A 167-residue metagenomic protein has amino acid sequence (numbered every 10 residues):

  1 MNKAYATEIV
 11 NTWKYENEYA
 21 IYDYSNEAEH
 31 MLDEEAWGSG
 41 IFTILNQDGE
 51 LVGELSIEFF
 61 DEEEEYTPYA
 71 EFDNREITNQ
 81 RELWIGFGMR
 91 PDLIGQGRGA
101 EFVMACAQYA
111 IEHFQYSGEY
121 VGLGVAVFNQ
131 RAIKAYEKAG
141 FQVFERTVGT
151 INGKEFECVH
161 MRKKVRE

Functional and structural regions predicted by a protein language model:
N2-Y5, N129: Acidic/polar helix N-cap motif
K3-A4, N11-I94, Y109-Y116, K164-R166: Acetyl-CoA-dependent GNAT
E58, G122-G124, F144: Solvent-exposed beta-strand sheet faces enriched in polar/charged residues
W84, G88, G122-G124, H160: Conserved beta-strand segments that form the floor/walls of ligand-binding pockets within enzyme and binding domains
M89, G95-A110, K134, K138: Conserved acetyl-CoA-binding loop-helix of GNAT-fold acetyltransferases
S117-I133, G149-E155, R162: Conserved beta-strand-loop-alpha-helix junction that forms the acyl-donor binding cleft
Y136-R146: Conserved acetyl-CoA-binding loop of GNAT-fold acetyltransferases
